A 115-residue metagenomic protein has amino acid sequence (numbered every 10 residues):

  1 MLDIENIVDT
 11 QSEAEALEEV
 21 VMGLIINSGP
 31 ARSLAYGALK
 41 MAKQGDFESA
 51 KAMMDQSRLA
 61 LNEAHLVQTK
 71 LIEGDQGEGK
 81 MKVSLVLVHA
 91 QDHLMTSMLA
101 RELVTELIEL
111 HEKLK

Functional and structural regions predicted by a protein language model:
L2-K115: Terminal alpha-helical segments
